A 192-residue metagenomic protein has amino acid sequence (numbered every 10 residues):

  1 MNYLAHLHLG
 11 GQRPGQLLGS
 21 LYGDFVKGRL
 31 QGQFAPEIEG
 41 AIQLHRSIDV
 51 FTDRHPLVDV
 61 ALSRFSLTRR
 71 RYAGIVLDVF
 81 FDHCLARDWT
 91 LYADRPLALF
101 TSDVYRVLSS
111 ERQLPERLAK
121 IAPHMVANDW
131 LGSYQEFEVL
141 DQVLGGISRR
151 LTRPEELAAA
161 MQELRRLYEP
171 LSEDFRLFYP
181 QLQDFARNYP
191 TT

Functional and structural regions predicted by a protein language model:
M1-A93, Q162-T192: An N-terminal structural lobe/cap that precedes and organizes the functional/catalytic core across diverse proteins
L99-D184, N188: An amphipathic alpha-helical core segment
